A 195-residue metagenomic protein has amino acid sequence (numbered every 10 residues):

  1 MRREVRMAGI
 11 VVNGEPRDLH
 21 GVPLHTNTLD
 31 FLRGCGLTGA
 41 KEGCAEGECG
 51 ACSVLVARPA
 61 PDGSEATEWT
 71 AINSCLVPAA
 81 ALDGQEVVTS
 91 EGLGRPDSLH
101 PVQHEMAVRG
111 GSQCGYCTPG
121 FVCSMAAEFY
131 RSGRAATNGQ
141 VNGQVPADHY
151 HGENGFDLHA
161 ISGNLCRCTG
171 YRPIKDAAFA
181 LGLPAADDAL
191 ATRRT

Functional and structural regions predicted by a protein language model:
M1-T195: Signature of N-terminal electron-transfer/Fe-S-associated modules in redox systems
